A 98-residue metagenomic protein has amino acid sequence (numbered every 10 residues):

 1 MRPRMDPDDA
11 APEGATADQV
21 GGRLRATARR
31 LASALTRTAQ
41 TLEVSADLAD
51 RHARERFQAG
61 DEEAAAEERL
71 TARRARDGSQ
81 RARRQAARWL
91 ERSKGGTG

Functional and structural regions predicted by a protein language model:
M1-G98: Long, non-catalytic architectural segments outside compact domain cores
